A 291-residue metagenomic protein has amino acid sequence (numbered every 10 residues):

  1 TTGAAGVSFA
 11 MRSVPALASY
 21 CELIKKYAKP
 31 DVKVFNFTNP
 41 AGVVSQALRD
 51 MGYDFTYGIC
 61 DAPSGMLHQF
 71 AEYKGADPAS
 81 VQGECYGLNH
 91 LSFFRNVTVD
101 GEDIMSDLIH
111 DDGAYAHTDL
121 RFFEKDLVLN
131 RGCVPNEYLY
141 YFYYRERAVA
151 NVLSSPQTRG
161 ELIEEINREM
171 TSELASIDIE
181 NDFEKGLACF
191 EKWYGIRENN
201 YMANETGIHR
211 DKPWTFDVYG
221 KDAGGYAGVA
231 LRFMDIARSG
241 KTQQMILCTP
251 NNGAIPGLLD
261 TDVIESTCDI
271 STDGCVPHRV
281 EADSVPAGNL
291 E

Functional and structural regions predicted by a protein language model:
T1, D50-F55, K74, T98-E102: Short secondary-structure boundary/capping segments
T2-D50: Rossmann-fold NAD(P)-binding glycine/threonine-rich loop
A16-Y20, M66, V229, E291: Alpha-helical packing segments of well-folded alpha/beta enzyme cores
N36-N39, Y57-S64, E84-L88: Active-site nucleophile and cofactor-binding loops and adjacent substrate-binding regions of central metabolic enzymes
A41-S45, M66, S92, G253-P256: Flexible loop/turn segments at secondary-structure boundaries
Q46-D50, Q69-F70, R95-V97: Short acidic, glycine/serine/threonine-rich loops at helix termini
D54-K74: Acidic, His- and aromatic-enriched active-site or binding-groove loops in soluble protein domains that engage sugars
G75-E291: Long, compositionally biased stretches enriched for glycine and/or charged residues
